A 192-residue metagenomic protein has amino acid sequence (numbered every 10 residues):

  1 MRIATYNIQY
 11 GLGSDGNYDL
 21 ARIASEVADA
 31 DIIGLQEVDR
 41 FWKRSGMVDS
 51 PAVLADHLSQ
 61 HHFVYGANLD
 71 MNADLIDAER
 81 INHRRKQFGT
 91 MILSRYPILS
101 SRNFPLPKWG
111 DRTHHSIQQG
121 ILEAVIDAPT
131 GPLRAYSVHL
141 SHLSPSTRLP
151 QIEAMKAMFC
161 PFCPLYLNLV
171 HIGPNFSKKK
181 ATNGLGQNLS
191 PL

Functional and structural regions predicted by a protein language model:
M1-I32, D56-H57, D70-L192: Active-site regions of metal-assisted phosphoester/phosphodiester hydrolases, unifying DNase/endonuclease modules
Q36, N68: Histidine-centered beta-alpha loop that forms part of the nucleotide-sugar donor binding/catalytic region in diverse
E37-W42: Active-site neighborhood of divalent metal-dependent phosphoester/pyrophosphate hydrolases
A52-V53: Active-site phosphate/pyrophosphate- and oxyanion-stabilizing loops and adjacent acidic/basic residues in soluble
S59-H61: A short helix->loop->beta-strand "cap" motif at the edges of active sites that frequently abuts
F63-A67: Surface-exposed patches in mature extracellular/periplasmic domains of secreted proteins
